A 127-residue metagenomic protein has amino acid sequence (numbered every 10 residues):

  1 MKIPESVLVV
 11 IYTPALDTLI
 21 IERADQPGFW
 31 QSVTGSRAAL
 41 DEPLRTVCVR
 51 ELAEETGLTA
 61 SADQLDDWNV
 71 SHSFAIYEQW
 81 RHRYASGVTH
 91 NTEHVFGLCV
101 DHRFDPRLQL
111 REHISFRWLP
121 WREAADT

Functional and structural regions predicted by a protein language model:
M1-L19, L40: Conserved N-terminal beta-strand and adjoining loop/helix that marks the start of the Nudix/MutT-like hydrolase domain
I11-P14, R23, L98-V100: Active-site beta-strand termini and strand-to-loop segments that position acidic
I20-I21, A124: Conserved short hydrophobic patches within well-ordered secondary structure
A24, S36: Residue-level signal for short, function-critical loop segments
Q26-F29: A conserved beta-turn-beta hairpin within the catalytic core of GNAT-like acetyltransferases that forms part
Q31-T34: A short gly/proline-enriched turn/hairpin at secondary-structure junctions
R37-T127: Unchanged
